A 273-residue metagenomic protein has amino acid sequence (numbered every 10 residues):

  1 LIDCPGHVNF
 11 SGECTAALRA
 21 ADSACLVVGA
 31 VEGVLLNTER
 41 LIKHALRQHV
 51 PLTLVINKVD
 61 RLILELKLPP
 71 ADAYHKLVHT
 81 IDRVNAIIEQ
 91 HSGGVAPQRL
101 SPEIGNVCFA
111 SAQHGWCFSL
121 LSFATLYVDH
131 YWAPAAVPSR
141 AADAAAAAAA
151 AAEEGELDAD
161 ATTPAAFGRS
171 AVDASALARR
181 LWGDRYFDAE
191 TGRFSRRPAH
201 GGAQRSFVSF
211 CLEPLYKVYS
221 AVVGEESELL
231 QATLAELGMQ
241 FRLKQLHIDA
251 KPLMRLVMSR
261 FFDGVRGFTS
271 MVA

Functional and structural regions predicted by a protein language model:
L1-A273: Structural and coupling elements of P-loop NTPases
